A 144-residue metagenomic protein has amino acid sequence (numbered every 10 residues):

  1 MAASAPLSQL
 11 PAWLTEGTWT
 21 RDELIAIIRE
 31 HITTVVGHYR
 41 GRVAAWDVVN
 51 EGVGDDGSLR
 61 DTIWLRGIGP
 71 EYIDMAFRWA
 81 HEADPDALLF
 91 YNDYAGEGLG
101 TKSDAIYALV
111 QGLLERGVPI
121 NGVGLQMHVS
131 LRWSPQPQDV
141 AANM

Functional and structural regions predicted by a protein language model:
M1-G96: Substrate-binding cleft and catalytic face of glycoside hydrolase catalytic domains, especially the flexible beta-alpha
I63-N92, L99-M144: Glycoside hydrolase catalytic-domain groove-lining segments
